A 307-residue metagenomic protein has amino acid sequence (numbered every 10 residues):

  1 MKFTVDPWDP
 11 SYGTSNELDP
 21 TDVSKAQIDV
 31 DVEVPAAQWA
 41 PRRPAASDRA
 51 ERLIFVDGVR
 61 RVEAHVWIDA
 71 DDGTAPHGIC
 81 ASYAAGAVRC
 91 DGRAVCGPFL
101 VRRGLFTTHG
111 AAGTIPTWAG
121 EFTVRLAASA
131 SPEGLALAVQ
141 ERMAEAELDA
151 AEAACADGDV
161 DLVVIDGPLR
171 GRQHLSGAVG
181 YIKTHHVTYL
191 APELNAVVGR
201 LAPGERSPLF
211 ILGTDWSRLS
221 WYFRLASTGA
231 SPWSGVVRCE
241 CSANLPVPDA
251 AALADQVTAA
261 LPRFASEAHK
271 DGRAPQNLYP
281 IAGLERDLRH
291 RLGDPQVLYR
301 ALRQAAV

Functional and structural regions predicted by a protein language model:
M1-S47, E51-R52, H65-I68, G92-V307: Long, contiguous domain-sized segments
I54-V56: Short hydrophobic beta-strand that contains or immediately precedes a catalytic carboxylate
G58-A64: Short acidic, Gly/Ser-rich segments with clustered Asp/Glu that frequently serve as metal-coordination loops in enzyme
I68-G78: Covalent nucleotidyltransferase core used to form phosphodiester bonds in nucleic acids
Y83-A87: Short beta-strand scaffold segments in enzyme catalytic cores
